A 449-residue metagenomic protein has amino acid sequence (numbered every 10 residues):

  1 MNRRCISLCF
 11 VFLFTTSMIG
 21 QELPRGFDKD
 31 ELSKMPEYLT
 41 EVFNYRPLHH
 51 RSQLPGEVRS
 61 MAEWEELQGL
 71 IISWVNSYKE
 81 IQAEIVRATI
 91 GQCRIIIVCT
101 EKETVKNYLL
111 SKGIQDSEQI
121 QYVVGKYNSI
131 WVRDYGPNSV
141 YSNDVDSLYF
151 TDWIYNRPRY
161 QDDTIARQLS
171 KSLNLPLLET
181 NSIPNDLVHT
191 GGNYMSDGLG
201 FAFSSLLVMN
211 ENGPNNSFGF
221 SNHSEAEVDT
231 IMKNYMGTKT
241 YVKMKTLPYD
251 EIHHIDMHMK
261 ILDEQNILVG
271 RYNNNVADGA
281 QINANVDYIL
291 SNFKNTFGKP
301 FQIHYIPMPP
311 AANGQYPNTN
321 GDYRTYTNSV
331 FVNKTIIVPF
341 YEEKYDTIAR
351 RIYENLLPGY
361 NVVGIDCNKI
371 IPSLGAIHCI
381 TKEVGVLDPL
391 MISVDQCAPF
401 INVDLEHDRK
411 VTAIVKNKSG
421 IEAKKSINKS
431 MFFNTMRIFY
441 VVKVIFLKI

Functional and structural regions predicted by a protein language model:
M1-C5, T347: Positively charged n-region of N-terminal signal peptides that target proteins for export
R3, T16, G20-E22: N-terminal localization/anchoring segments of enzymes in phospholipid and broader phosphate metabolism
C5-T15: Sec-dependent N-terminal signal peptides
Q21-L390: The feature marks the mature, well-folded catalytic cores of soluble enzymes
V386-S419: Short, compositionally biased P/S/T/A/G/V-rich stretches that sit at domain boundaries
E406, I414-I449: Long, low-complexity serine/threonine/glycine- and acidic-rich segments characteristic of extracellular
